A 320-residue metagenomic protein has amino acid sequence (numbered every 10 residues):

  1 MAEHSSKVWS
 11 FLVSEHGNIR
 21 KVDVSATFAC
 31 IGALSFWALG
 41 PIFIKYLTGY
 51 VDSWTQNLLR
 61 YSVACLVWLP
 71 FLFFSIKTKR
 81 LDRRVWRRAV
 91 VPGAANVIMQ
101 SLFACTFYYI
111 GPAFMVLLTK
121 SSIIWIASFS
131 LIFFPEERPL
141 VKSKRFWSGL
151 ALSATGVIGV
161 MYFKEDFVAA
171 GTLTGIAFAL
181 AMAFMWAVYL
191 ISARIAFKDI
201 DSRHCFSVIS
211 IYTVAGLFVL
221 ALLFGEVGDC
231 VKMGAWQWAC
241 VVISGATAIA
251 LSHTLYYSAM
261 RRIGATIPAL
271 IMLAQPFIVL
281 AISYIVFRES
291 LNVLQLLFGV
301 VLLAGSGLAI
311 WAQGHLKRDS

Functional and structural regions predicted by a protein language model:
S6-T55, V91-A94, I98-L102, L150 (+4 more regions): Glycine-/small-residue-enriched transmembrane alpha-helix faces in small-molecule transporters and effluxers
V8-I19, F28, Y61, E137 (+2 more regions): C-terminal-most transmembrane helix of multi-pass membrane proteins
L12, H16-G17, L39-I42, Y46 (+6 more regions): Membrane-interface helix-cap regions at the ends of transmembrane helices in multi-pass membrane proteins
L34, L59, S101, M115-S121 (+2 more regions): Helix-helix packing/entry segments at the starts of transmembrane helices
F36, P41, L72-T119, G159 (+1 more regions): Specific transmembrane alpha-helical segments of multi-pass solute transporters/efflux pumps, especially DMT/EamA
W68, I126-A127, I132, F167-G225: Transmembrane alpha-helical segments that form core, pore/gating elements of small-molecule transporters/exporters
W68, V90, S128-L131, K142-K164 (+2 more regions): Hydrophobic transmembrane alpha-helices of multi-pass small-molecule transport proteins
S75, S122-S148, F277-L297: C-terminal transmembrane-helix exit sites in multi-pass transporters
